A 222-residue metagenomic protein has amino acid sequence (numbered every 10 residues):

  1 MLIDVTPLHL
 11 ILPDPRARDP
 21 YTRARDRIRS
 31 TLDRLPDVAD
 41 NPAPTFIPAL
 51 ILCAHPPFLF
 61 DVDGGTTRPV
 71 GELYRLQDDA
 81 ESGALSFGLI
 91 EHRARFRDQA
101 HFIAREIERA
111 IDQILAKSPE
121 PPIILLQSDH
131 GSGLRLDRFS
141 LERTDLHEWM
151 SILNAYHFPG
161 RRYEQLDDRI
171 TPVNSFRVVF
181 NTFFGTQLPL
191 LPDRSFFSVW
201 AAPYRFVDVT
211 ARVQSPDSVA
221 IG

Functional and structural regions predicted by a protein language model:
M1-G222: Catalytic domains that recognize anionic headgroups
